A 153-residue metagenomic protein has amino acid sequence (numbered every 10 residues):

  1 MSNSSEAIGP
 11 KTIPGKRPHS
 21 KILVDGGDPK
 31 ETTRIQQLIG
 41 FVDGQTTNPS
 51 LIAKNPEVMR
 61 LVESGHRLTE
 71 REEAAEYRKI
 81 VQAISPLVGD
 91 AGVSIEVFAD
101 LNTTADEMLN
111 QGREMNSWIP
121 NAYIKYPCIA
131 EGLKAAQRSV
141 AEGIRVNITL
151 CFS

Functional and structural regions predicted by a protein language model:
S4-I8, P18-S20, D28-R34, L38-V42 (+1 more regions): Active-site beta->alpha loop and helix N-cap motifs at the rims of alpha/beta catalytic domains
G92, A141-S153: Conserved anion-binding
